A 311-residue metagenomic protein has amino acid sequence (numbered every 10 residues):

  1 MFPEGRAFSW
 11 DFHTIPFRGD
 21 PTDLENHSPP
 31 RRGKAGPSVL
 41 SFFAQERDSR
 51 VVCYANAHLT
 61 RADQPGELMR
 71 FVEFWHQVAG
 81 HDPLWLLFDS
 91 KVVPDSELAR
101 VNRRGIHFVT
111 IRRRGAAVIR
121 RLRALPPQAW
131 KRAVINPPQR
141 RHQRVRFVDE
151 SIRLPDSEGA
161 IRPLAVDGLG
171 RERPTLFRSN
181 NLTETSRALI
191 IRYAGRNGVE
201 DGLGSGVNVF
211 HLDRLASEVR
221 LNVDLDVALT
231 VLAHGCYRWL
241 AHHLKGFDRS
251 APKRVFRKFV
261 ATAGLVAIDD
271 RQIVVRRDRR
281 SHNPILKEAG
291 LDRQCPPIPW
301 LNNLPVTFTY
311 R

Functional and structural regions predicted by a protein language model:
M1-A44: Active-site-proximal, Lys/Arg-enriched surface segment that forms a nucleic-acid-binding/basic interface patch
E4-I15, R50, P83-V93, F108 (+3 more regions): Short, conserved catalytic/metal-binding motifs centered on acidic residues
I15-R18, V51, R61-A62, V92-S96 (+7 more regions): Flexible loop/turn segments at secondary-structure boundaries
P30-A79: Electropositive, glycine- and tryptophan-enriched low-complexity nucleic-acid-binding patches
L59-A117: Domain-level cores of phosphate- or acyl-group-handling catalytic modules
A99, R103-H211, P296-R311: An anionic, glycine-rich sequence signature occurring as long contiguous blocks
P138, A233-R311: A short, flexible helix-boundary coil/loop motif
T185-Y193, V209-L225, L240-K253, R271-R277: Short, solvent-exposed helix-loop connector elements
